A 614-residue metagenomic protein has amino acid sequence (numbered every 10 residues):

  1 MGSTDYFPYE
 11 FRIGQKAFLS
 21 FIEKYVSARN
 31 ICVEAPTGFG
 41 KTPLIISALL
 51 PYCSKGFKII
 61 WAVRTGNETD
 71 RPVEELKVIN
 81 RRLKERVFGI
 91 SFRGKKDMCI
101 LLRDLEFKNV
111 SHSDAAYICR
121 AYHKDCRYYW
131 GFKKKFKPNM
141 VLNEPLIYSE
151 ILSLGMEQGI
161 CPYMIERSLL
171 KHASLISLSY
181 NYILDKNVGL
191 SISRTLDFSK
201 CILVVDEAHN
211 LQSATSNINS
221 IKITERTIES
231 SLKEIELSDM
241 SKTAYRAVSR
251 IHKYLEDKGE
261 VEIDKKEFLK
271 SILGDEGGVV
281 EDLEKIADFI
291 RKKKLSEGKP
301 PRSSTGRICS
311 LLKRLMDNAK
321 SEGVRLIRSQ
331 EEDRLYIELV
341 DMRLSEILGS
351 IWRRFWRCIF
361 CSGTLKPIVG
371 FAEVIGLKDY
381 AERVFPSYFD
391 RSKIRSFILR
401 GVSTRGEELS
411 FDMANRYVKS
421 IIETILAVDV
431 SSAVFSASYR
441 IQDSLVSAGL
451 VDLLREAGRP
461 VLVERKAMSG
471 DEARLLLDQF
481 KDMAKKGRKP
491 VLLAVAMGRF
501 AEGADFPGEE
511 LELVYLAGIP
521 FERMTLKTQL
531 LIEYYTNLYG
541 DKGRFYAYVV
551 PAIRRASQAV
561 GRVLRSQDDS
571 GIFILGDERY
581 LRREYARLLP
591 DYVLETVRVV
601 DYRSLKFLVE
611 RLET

Functional and structural regions predicted by a protein language model:
M1-V33: Conserved pre-motif I regulatory segment
G2-D5, G56-I176, L184, D282-K285 (+2 more regions): A substrate-engagement module of RecA-like helicase motors
A28-S47: Walker A/P-loop
N67-D70, E74, M156-E284, G363-L377 (+2 more regions): Signature of the SF2 helicase/ATPase Hel1-core->accessory helical subdomain module
I151-A173, N187-R194, K285-S403, D412-M413 (+2 more regions): A contiguous, basic/glycine-rich beta-loop/short-helix subdomain that forms a polymer-engagement track
R400-D412, E464-L581: Conserved RecA-like P-loop NTPase helicase motor core
V402-A437: Conserved interdomain hinge at the start of the Helicase C-terminal
A437-R465: Conserved helicase motor "Helicase C" RecA-like lobe of SF1/SF2 P-loop NTPases
